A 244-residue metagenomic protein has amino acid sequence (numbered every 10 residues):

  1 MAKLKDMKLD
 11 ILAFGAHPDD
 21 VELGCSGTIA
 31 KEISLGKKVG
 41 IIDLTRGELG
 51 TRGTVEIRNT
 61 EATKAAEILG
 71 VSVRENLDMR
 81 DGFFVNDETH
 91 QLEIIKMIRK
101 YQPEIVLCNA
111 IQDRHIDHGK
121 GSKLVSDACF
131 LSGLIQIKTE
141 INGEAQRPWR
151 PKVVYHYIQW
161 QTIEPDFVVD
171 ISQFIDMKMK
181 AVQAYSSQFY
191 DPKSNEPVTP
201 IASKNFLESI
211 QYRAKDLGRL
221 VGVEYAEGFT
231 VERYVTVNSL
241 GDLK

Functional and structural regions predicted by a protein language model:
M1-Y101, T230, L240-D242: Active-site rim/loop-helix segments in enzyme catalytic domains that contact anionic ligands
A2-L12, E88-K244: Metal-dependent de-N-acetylase/amidase catalytic core
